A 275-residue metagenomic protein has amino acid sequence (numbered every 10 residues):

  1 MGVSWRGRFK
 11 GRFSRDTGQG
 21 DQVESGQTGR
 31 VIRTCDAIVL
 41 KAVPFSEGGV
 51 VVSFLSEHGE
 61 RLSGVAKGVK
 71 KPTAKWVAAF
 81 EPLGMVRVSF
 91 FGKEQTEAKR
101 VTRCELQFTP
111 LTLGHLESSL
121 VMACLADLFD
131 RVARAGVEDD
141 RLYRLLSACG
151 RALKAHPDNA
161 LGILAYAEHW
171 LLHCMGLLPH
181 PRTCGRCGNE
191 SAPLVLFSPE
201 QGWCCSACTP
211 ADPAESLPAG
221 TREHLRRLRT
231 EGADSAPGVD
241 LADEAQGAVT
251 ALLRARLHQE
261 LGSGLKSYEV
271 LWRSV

Functional and structural regions predicted by a protein language model:
W5-F13, Q22-V275: Non-catalytic alpha-helical scaffolds and adjoining flexible linkers that form interface surfaces for assembly
